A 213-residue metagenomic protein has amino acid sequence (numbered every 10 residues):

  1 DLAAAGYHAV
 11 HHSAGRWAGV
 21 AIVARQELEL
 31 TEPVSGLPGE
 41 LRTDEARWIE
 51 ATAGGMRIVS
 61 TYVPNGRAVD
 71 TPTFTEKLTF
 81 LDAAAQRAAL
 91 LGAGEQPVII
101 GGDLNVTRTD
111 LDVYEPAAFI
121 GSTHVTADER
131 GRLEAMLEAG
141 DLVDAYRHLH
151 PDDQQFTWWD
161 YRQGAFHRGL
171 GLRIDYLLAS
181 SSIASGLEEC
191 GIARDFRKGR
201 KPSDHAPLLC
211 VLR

Functional and structural regions predicted by a protein language model:
D1-A68: Structured beta-strand-rich core segments of catalytic domains in phosphoester-bond hydrolases
A3-G6, F80-I174: Metal-dependent phosphoesterases centered on the DNase I-like endonuclease/exonuclease/phosphatase
H11-A14, G39-L41, A165-G169, K198-R200: Short Gly/Pro-enriched turn/cap motifs at secondary-structure boundaries
R16-T31, D153, A165-G186, L212: Conserved beta strand-loop-helix elements of the APE1-like EEP
S35-L37, D144-Q154, C190-R194: Acidic carboxylate-rich catalytic motifs and surrounding loops in phosphoryl-/glycosyl-chemistry enzymes
P38-G39, V63-L81, A117-S122: Surface-exposed cleft-lining segments at the edges of enzyme active sites
G191-R213: Surface polyanion/phosphate-binding segment centered on an Asp-His-Pro turn
